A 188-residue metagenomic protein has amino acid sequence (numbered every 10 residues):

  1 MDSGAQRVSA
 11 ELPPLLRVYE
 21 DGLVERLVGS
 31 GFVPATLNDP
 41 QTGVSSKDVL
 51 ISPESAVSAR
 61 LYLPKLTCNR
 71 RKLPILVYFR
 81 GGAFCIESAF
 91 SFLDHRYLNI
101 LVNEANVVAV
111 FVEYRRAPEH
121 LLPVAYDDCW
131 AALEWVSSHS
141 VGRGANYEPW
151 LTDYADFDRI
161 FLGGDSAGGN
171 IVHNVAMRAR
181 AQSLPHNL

Functional and structural regions predicted by a protein language model:
D2-R17: Short acidic, Pro/Gly- and aromatic-enriched capping/linker segments at domain boundaries
V18-R71: N-terminal cap/lid segment of alpha/beta-hydrolase-fold proteins
R71-A83: Short beta-strand element of the alpha/beta-hydrolase
G82, E113-A117: Short beta-to-alpha linker loops that shape the active-site pocket of alpha/beta-hydrolase fold enzymes
E87-S91, H120-L122: Conserved catalytic-core motifs of eukaryotic protein kinase domains, centered on the activation segment
F90-V110, W130-A131: Short amphipathic alpha-helix adjacent to the substrate-entry channel of hydrolases
P123-A131: Active-site loop/oxyanion-hole signature of alpha/beta-hydrolase fold enzymes
A131-L188: Primarily recognizes the serine-hydrolase "nucleophile elbow" in alpha/beta-hydrolase and SGNH/GDSL folds
